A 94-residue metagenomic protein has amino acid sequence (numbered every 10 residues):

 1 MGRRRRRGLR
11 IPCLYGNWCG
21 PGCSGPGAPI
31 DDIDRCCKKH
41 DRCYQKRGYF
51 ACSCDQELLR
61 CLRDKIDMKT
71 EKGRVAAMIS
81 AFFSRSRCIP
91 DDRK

Functional and structural regions predicted by a protein language model:
M1-K94: Extended terminal accessory/targeting regions
